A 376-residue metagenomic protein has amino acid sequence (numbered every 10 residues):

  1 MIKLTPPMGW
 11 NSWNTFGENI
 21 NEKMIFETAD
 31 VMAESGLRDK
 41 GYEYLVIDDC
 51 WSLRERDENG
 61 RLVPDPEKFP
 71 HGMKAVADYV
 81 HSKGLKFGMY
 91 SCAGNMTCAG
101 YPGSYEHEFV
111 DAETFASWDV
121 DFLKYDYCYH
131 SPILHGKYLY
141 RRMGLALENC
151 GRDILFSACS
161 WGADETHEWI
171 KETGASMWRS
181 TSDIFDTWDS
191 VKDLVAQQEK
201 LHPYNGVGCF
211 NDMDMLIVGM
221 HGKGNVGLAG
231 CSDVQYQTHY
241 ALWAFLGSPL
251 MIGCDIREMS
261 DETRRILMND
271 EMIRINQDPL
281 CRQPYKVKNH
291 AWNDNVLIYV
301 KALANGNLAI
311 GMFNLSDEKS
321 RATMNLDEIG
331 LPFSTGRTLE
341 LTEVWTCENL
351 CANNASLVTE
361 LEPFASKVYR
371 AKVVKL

Functional and structural regions predicted by a protein language model:
M1-E22: N-terminal module-boundary/linker segments of secreted carbohydrate-active enzymes
P6-S12, G41-I47, K86-S91, D121-D126 (+7 more regions): Structural recognition of the beta-strand scaffold that forms the well-ordered cores of secreted hydrolase catalytic
M24, T28, M32-I133: Aromatic-lined carbohydrate-binding/catalytic grooves of carbohydrate-active enzymes
H107, Y138, N149, L155-D255: Glycan-recognition surfaces
T238-N289: Catalytic cores of secreted or luminal carbohydrate-active enzymes
W243-L246, M251-G253, A291-F333: Carbohydrate-binding surface patches
E328-T346: Solvent-exposed beta-hairpin/edge-strand motifs
A352-L376: C-terminal beta-strand-rich structural cap/linker in extracellular carbohydrate-active enzymes
